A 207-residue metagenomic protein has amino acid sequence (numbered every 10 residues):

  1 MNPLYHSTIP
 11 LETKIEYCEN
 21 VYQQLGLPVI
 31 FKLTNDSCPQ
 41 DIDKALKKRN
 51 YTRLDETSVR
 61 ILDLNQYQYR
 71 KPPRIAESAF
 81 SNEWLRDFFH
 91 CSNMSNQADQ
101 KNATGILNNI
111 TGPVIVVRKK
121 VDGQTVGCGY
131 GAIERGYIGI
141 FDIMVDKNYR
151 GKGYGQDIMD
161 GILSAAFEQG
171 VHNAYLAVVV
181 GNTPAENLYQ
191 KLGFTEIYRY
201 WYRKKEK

Functional and structural regions predicted by a protein language model:
M1-G26, L33-N35, V121, G129-F141 (+1 more regions): Conserved donor-binding loop and adjoining core beta-sheet/short helix segment in diverse acyl/aminoacyl transferases
P3-L4, T57, L64-N102, K120: Short amphipathic alpha-helix that is part of the acyltransferase structural core
L11-E19, D142-V145, G151-E168, N187-K191: Conserved acetyl-CoA-binding loop-helix of GNAT-fold acetyltransferases
L11-R74, A79-S81, R203: Acyl-donor-binding surface of acyltransferase catalytic domains
L25-N35, A166-A177: Conserved GNAT acetyl-CoA-binding A-motif
L33-Q40, L176-E186, E196, R203-K207: Conserved beta-strand-loop-alpha-helix junction that forms the acyl-donor binding cleft
L46, Y189, F194: Conserved active-site tyrosine of GNAT-family acetyltransferases
A98-D146: A conserved beta-strand-loop-helix scaffold within acyl/acetyltransferase catalytic domains
